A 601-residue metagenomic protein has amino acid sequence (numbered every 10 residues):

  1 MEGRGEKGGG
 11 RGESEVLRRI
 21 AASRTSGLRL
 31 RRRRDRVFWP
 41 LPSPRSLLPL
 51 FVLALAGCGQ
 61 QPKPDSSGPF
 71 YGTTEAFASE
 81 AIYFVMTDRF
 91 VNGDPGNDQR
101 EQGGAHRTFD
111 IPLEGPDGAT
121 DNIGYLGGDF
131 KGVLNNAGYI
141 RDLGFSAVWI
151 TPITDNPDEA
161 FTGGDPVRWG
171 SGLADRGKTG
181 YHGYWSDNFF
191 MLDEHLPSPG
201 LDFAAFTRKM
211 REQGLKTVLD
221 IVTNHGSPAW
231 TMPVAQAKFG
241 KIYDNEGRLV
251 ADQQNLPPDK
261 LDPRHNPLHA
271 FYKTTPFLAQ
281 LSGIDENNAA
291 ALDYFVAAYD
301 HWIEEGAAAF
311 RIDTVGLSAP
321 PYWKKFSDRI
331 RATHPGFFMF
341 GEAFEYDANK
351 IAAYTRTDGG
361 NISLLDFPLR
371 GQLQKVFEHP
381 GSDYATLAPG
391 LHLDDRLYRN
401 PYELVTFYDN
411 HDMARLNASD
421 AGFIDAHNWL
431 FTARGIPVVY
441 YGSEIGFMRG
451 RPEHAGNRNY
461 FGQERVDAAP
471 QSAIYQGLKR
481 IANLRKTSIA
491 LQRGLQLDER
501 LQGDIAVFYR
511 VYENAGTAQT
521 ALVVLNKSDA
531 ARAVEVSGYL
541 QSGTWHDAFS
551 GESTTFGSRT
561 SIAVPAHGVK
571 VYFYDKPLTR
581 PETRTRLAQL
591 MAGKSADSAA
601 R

Functional and structural regions predicted by a protein language model:
M1-S14: Intrinsically disordered, glycine-rich low-complexity segments
A56-G57: C-terminal motif of bacterial Sec signal peptides marking the signal peptidase cleavage site
E75-E80, D88-E305, K325-A343, N349-K350 (+2 more regions): Substrate-binding/active-site clefts of carbohydrate-active enzymes
V85, I140, I150, F189 (+9 more regions): Conserved, mostly hydrophobic/aromatic
T207-R208, G214, H225, V234 (+12 more regions): Active-site-proximal helices and loops of the catalytic beta/alpha 8
G557-V571: Intrinsically disordered, low-complexity Pro/Gly/Ser/Thr-rich segments with frequent PxxP/GP/PP motifs and embedded
